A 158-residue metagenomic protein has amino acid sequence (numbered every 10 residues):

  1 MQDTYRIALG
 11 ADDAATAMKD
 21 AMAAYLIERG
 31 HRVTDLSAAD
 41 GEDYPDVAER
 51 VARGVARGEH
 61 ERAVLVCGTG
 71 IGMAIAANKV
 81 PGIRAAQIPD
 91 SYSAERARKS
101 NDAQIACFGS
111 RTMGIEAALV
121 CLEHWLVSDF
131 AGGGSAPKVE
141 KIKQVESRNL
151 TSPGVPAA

Functional and structural regions predicted by a protein language model:
Q2-A15, S91-A158: C-terminal binding/interaction regions
A8-R29, V33: Glycine-rich phosphate/diphosphate-binding loop of Rossmann-like nucleotide-binding domains
G10, L36, V66-C67, I88 (+1 more regions): Structural motif
D20-A23, I75-K79, L119: Short amphipathic alpha-helical segments
R29, P81-I83, N101: Short, structured coil segments at secondary-structure junctions
R32-E42: A short beta-strand-loop structural module common to alpha/beta enzyme folds
V47, V51-I88: Helix-adjacent hinge/juxtasegments
